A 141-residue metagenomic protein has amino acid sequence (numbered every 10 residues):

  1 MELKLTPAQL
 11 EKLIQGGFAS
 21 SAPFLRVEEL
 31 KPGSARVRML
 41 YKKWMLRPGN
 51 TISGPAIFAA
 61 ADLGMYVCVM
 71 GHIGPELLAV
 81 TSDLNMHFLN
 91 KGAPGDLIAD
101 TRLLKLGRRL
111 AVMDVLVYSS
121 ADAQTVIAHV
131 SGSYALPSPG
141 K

Functional and structural regions predicted by a protein language model:
M1-R38: Non-catalytic linker/capping segments at the edges of enzyme domains
E2-L3, G92-P94, I98, L104-K141: HotDog/MaoC-like acyl-thioester-processing domains
S21-P23, G33-A35, G54, L78-L84 (+3 more regions): A generic structural signal for short beta-strands and their flanking turns/coil linkers
M39-Y41, F88, L136: Hydrophobic residues in beta-strands and at strand termini
L40-G64: Hot-dog-fold acyl-thioester-processing enzymes
V67-I98, L103: Hydrophobic beta-strand-centered segment that forms part of the acyl-chain substrate-binding groove
